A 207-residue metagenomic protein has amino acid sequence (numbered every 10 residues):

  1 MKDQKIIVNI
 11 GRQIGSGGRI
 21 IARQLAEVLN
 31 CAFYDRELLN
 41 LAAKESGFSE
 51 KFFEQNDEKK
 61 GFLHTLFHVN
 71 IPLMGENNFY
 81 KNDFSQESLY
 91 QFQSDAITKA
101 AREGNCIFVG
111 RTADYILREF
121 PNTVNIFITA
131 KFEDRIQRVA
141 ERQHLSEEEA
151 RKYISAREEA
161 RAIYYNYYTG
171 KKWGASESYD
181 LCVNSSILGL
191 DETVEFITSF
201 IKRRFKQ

Functional and structural regions predicted by a protein language model:
D3-R12, G104: Pre-Walker A (Motif I) flank of P-loop NTPase domains
I10-R23: Glycine-rich phosphate-binding P-loop
A32-A43: Short beta-strand-centered segment that lines the nucleotide-binding/catalytic pocket of NTP-utilizing
A43-N105: ATP-dependent small-molecule kinase phosphotransfer cores that center on conserved nucleotide phosphate-binding segments
L63-P72, S146-L190: Small-molecule kinase domains that catalyze NTP-dependent phosphoryl transfer to phosphate-bearing small molecules
A100, A113-E119: RNA pseudouridine synthases
E119-S155: Conserved phosphate-donor/acceptor-positioning beta-strand/loop module used by diverse small-molecule
